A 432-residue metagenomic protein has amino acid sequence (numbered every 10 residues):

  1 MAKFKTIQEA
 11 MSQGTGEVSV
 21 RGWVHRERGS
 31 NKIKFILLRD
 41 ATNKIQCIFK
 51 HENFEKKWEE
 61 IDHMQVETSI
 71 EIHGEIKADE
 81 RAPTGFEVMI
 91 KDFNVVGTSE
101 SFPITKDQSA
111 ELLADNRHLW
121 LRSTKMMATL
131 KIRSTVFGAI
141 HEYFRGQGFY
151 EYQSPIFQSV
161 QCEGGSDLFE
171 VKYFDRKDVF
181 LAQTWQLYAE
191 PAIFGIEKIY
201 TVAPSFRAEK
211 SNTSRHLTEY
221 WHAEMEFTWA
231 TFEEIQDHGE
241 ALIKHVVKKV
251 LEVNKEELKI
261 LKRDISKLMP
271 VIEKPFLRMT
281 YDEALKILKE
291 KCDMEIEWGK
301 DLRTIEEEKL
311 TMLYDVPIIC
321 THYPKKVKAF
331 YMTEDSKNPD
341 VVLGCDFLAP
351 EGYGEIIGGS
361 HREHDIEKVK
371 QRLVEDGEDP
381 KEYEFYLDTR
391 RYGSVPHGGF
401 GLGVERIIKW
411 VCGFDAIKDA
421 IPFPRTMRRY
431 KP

Functional and structural regions predicted by a protein language model:
A2-A230, D388: Class II aminoacyl-tRNA synthetase-like tRNA-binding/catalytic domains
T84, A110, Q161, L242 (+2 more regions): Flexible domain-boundary/linker segments
Y143-F149, H245-N254, E290-K291: Secondary-structure boundary elements
D167-K248, S266, V271-P432: A translation/RNA-centric and nucleic-acid-associated enzymatic feature enriched in Class II aminoacyl-tRNA synthetases
E252-L261, Y383-Y386: Flexible, glycine/charged-enriched surface loops at secondary-structure junctions
